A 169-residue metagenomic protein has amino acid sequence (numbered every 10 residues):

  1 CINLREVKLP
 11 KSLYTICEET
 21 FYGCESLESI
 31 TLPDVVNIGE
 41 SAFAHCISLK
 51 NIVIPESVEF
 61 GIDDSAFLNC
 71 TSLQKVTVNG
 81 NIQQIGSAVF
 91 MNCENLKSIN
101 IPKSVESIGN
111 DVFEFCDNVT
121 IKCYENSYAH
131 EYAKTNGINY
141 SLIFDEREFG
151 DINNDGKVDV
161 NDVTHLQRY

Functional and structural regions predicted by a protein language model:
C1-T15, E25-N37, I47-G61, C70-Q84 (+3 more regions): Structural signature of tandem-repeat unit edges
C17-Y22, G39-A42, D63-A66, G86-V89 (+2 more regions): Consensus positions within tandem repeat domains that build extended binding/scaffold surfaces
I54, T135, R168: Phosphate-coordinating loops and pocket residues in cytosolic domains that bind phosphorylated ligands
Y128-G137: Short, aromatic/basic amphipathic alpha-helical patches
G137-D151: Low-complexity, Pro/Thr/Ser/Gly/Ala-rich linker/spacer regions in secreted, extracellular modular proteins
I152-Y169: Alpha-helical segments with a strong preference for the paired helices of cellulosomal dockerin domains
